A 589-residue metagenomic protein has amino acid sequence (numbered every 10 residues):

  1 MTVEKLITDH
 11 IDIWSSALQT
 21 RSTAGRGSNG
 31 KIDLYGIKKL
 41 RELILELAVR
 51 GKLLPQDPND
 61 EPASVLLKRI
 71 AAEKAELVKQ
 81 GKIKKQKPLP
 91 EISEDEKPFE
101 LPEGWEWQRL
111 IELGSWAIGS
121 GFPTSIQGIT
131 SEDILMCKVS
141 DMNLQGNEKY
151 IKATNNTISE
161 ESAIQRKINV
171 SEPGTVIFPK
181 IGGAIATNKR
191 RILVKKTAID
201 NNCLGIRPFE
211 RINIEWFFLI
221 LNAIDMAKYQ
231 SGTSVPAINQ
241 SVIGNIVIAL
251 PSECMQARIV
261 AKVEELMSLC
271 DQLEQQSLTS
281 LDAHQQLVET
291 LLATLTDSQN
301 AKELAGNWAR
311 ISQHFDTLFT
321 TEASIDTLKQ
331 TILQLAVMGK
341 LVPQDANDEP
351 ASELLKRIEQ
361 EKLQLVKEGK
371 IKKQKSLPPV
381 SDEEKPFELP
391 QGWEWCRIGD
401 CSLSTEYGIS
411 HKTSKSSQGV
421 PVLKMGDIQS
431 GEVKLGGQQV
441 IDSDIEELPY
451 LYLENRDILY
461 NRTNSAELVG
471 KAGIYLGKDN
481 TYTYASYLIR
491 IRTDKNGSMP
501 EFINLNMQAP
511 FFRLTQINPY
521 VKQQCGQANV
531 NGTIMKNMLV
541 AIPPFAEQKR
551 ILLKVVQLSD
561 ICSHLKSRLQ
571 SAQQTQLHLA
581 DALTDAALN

Functional and structural regions predicted by a protein language model:
M1-D9, I32-L34, L47-A48, F99-Q108 (+13 more regions): Proline-centric
H10, A17, S22-L34, R41-L43 (+10 more regions): Non-catalytic DNA-recognition/assembly elements of restriction-modification systems
L53-L54, I83, I243, L341-V342 (+1 more regions): Conserved hydrophobic residue
E61-V65, E349-E353: Terminal amphipathic helices with adjacent charged low-complexity linkers/tails
E91-E96, I111-Q127, S140-P173, I199 (+4 more regions): Sequence-specific dsDNA recognition surfaces
R109-A117, N143-K152, K167-P173, A184-T197 (+7 more regions): Basic, amphipathic alpha-helical recognition segments used for DNA target recognition
